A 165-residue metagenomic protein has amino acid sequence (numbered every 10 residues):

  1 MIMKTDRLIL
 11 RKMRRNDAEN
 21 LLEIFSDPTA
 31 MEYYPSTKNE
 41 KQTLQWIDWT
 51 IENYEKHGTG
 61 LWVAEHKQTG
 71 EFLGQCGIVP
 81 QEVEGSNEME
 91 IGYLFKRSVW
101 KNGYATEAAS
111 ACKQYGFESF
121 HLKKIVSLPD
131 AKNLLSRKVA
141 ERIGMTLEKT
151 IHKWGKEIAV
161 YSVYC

Functional and structural regions predicted by a protein language model:
M1-Y33, D48, L61, E65-C165: Acyl-donor (CoA/ACP) binding surface of acyl/acetyltransferases
N39-G58: Active-site rim helix/loop that mediates acceptor-substrate recognition in acyltransferases
